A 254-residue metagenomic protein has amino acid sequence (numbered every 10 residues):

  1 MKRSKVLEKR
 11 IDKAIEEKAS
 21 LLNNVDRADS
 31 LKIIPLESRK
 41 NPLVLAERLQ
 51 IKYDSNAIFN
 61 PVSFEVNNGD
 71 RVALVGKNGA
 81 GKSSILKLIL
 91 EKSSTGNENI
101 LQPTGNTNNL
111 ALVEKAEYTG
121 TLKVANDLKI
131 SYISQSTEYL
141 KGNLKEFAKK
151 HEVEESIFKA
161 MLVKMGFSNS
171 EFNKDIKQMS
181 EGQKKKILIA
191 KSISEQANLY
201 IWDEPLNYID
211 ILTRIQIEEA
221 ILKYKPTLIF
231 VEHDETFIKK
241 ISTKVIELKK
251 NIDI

Functional and structural regions predicted by a protein language model:
M1-D54, N67: Coupling and communication elements adjacent to P-loop NTPase active sites across diverse families
S38-I254: ABC ATP-binding cassette signature C-motif
